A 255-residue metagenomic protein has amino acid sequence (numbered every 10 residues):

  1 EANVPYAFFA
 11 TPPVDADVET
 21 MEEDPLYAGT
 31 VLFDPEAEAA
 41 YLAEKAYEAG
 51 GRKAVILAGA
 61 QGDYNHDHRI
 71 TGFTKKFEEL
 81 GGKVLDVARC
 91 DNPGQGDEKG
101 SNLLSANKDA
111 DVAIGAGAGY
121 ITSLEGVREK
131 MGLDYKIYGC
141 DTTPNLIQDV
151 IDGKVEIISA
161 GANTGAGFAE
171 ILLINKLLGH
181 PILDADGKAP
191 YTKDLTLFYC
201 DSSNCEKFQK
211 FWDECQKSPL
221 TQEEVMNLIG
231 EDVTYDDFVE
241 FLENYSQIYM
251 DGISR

Functional and structural regions predicted by a protein language model:
E1-A37, N145-D149: Flexible loop/hinge segments that line or gate small-molecule binding clefts
E1-Y6, F73, D91-Q148, G167-E170: Hydrophobic alpha-helical
P5-A10, G29-L32, K53-A58, L85-V87 (+3 more regions): Structural recognition of the beta-strand scaffold that forms the well-ordered cores of secreted hydrolase catalytic
P13-D15, Q61-Y64, D91-G94: Short, small-residue-enriched loops and turns at beta-alpha junctions that line or gate enzyme active sites
A28-V87, L173, L177-Q209: An alpha-beta-alpha
F33-E36, A40, D67, D97 (+2 more regions): Non-membrane alpha-helical structural segments and their capping/turn regions in soluble enzymes
D149-E156: CN hydrolase (nitrilase-like) catalytic-core segments centered on the catalytic cysteine and neighboring Lys/Glu
E170-R255: Hinge/cleft segment of the Venus flytrap/periplasmic-binding protein
